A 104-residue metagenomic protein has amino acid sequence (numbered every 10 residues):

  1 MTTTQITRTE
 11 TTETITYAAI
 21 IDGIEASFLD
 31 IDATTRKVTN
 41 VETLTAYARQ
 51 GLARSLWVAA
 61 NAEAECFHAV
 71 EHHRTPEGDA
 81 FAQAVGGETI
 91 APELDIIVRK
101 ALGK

Functional and structural regions predicted by a protein language model:
M1-I6: Conserved N-terminal entry element of GNAT/NAT acetyltransferase domains
R8-S27: Conserved beta-hairpin
I21-N40: Conserved donor-binding loop and adjoining core beta-sheet/short helix segment in diverse acyl/aminoacyl transferases
A33-R36, N61-H68, G87: Short glycine/proline-enriched coil/turn segments at helix->beta-strand junctions
V38-R49: A short, internal acetyl-CoA/4′-phosphopantetheine-binding micro-motif in the GNAT/acyltransferase core
T39, R54, A69: Basic amphipathic recognition helices
R49-A62: Conserved acetyl-CoA-binding loop-helix of GNAT-fold acetyltransferases
H68-K104: Conserved active-site alpha-helix within GNAT-family acetyltransferase domains
